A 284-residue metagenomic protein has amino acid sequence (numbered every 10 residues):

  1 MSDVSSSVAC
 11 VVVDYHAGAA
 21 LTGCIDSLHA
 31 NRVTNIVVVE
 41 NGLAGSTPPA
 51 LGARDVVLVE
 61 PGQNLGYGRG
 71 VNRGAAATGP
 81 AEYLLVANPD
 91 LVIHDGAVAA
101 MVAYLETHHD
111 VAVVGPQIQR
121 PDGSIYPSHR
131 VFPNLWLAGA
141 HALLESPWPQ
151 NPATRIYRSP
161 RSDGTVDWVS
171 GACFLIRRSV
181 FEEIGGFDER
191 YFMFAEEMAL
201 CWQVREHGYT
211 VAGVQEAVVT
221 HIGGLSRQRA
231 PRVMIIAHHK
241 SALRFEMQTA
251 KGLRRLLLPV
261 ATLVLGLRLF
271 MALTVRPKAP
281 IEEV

Functional and structural regions predicted by a protein language model:
M1-S27: N-proximal low-complexity "stem/linker" segments adjacent to membrane-targeting elements
D26-N35: Short, acidic, metal-binding catalytic loop of nucleotide-sugar glycosyltransferases
E60-G79: Glycine-rich, basic loop-to-helix element that forms the pyrophosphate-binding segment of sugar-nucleotide handling
A81-V92: Short beta-strand-to-loop acidic/aromatic patch adjacent to the donor-nucleotide binding site
V92-P127: Conserved donor NDP-sugar-binding/catalytic core segment of glycosyltransferases
P133-V166: Short, flexible, basic/aromatic active-site loop/helix in glycosyltransferases
R161-S162, D167-V218: A short, conserved alpha-helix in the catalytic core of glycosyltransferases
W202-A279: Active-site-adjacent helix/loop segment of glycosyltransferases that harbors family-specific signature motifs
